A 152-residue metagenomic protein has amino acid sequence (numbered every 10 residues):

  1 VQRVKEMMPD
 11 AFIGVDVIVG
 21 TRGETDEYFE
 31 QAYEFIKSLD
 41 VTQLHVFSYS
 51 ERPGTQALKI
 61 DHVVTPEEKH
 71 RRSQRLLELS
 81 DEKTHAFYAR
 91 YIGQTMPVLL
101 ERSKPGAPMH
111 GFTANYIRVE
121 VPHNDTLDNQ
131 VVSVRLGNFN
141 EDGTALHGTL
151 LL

Functional and structural regions predicted by a protein language model:
V1-T55, R75-K83: Conserved C-terminal portion of the radical SAM core fold that forms the substrate/S-adenosylmethionine-binding
K59-L152: Terminal RNA-binding accessory module
